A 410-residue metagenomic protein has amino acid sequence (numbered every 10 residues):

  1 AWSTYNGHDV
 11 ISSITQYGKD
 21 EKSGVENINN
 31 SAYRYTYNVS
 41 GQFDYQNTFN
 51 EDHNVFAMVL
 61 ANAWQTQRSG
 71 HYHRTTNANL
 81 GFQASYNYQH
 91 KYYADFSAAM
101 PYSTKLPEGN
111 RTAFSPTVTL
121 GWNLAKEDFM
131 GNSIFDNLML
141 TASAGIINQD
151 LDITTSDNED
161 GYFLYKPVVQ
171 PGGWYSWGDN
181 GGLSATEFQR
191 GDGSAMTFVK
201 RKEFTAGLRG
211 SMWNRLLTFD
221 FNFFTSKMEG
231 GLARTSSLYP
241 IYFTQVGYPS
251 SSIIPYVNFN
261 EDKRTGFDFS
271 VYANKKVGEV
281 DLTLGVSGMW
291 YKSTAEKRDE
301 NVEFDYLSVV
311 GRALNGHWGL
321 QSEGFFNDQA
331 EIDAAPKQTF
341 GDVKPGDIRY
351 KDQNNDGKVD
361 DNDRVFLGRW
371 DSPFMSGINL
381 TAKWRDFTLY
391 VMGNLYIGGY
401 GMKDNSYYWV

Functional and structural regions predicted by a protein language model:
A1, Y37-W64, T75-D128, R201-E203 (+6 more regions): Surface-exposed extracellular loop regions of Gram-negative outer-membrane beta-barrel proteins
A1-N38, D52, T66-R68, T75 (+3 more regions): Surface-exposed, low-complexity loop segments enriched in small/polar and acidic residues
A1-Y5, H71-N79, R111-T117, D157-P167 (+3 more regions): Flexible, surface-exposed loop regions and adjacent strand-edge segments of Gram-negative outer-membrane beta-barrel
D20-N29, W64-R68, M100-S103, N123-E127 (+5 more regions): Extracytoplasmic loops and strand-loop junctions of Gram-negative outer membrane beta-barrel proteins
V25-Y33, N47, R68-Y72, A84 (+7 more regions): Outer-membrane beta-barrel proteins
T66-H71, K105-G109, E127-G131, Q149-T155 (+5 more regions): Outer-membrane beta-barrel proteins
M130-F204, S211, L216-D262: Solvent-exposed loop/turn elements at secondary-structure boundaries
T154-S156, Y248-S250, N260, K276-W370 (+1 more regions): Conserved small-residue
